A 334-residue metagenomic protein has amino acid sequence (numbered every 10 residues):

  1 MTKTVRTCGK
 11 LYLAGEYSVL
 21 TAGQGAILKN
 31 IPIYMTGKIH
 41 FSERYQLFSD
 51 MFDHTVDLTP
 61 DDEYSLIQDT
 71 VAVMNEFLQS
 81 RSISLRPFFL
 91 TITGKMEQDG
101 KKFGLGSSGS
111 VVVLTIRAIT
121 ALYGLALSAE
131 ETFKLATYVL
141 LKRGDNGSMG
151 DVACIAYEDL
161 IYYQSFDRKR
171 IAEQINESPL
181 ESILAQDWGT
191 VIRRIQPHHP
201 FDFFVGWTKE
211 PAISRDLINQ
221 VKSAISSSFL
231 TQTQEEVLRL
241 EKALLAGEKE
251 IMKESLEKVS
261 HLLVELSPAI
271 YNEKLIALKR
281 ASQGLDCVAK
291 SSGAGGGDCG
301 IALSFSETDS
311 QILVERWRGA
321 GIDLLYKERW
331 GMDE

Functional and structural regions predicted by a protein language model:
T2-A14, S18-T21, L28-S84, E97-G100 (+4 more regions): C-terminal nucleotide
L90-G94: Hydrophobic alpha-helical hairpins/lids featuring a short glycine-rich hinge
G104-L127, D159: DPxDG-like acidic metal-binding loop motif
L105-S107, A289-G296: Short glycine/threonine-rich catalytic loop with a Thr-x-Gly-x-Asp
E130-T132: Short, charged, amphipathic alpha-helices and their helix-cap/turn boundaries
